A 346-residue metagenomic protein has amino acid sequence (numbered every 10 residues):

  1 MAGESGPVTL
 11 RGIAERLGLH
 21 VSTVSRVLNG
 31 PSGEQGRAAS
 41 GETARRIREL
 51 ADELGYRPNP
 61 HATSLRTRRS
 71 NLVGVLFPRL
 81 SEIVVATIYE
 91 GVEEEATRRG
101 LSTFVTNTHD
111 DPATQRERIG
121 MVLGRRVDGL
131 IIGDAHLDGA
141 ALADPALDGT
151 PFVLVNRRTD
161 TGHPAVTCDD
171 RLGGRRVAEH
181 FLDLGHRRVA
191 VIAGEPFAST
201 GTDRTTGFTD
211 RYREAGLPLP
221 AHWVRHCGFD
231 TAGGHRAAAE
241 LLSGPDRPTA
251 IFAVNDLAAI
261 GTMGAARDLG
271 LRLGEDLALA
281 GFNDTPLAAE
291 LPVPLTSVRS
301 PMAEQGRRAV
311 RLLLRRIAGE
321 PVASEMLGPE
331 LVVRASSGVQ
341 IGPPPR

Functional and structural regions predicted by a protein language model:
M1-R69, R346: N-terminal helix-turn-helix DNA-binding module of bacterial transcription factors
M1-S5, T67-E179, D183, F197 (+1 more regions): Alpha-helical recognition/docking segments in bacterial nutrient-uptake and carbohydrate-utilization systems
P60, F77-T87, T106-T114, A140 (+6 more regions): Hinge/beta->alpha junction and helix N-cap segments in small-molecule ligand-binding domains
R98, D148, Y212-L219, G244-R247 (+1 more regions): Short helix-capping segments at alpha-helix termini
R126-D134, A190-A193, V224, P245-N255 (+1 more regions): Periplasmic-binding protein-like
R187-V189, L219-W223, R272-A278: Short acidic capping loops at alpha-helix termini that bridge into adjacent secondary structure
A239-R346: Flexible loop/turn connectors
